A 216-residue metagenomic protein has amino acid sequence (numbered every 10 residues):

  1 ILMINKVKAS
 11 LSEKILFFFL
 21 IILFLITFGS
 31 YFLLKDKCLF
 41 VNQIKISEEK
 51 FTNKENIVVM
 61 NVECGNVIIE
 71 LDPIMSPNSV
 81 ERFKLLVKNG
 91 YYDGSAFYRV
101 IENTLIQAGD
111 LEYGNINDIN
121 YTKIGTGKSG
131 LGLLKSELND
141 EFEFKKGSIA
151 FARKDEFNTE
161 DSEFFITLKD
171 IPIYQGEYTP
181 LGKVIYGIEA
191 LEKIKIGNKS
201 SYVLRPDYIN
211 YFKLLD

Functional and structural regions predicted by a protein language model:
M3-D216: Cyclophilin-like peptidyl-prolyl cis-trans isomerases
